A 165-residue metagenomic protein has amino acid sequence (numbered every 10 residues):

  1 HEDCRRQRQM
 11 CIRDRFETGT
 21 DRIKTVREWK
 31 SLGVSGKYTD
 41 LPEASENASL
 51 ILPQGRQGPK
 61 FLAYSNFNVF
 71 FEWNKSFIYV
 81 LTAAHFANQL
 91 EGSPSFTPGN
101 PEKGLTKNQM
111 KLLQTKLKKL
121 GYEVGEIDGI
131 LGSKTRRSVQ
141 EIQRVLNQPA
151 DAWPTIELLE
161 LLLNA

Functional and structural regions predicted by a protein language model:
H1-R8, I12: Single conserved hydrophobic/aromatic residue that forms the stacking wall/gate of nucleotide- or nucleobase-binding
D14-A165: Cell-envelope/ECM-targeting effectors and their regulatory/trafficking segments
